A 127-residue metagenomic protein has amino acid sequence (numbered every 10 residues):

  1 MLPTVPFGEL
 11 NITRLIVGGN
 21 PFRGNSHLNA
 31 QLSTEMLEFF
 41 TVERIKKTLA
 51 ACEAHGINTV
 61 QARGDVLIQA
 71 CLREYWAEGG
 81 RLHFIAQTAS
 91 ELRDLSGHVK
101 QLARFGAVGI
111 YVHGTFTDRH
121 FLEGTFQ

Functional and structural regions predicted by a protein language model:
M1-E78: N-terminal binding-site loop/beta-alpha segment at the start of enzyme catalytic domains that lines or forms
G19-P21, A62-G64, A86-S90, V112-G114: A cross-domain feature marking catalytic cores of carbohydrate-active enzymes and several ubiquitous metabolic/repair
H27-E43, F84-D94, T117-G124: Active-site mouth loops of central-metabolism enzymes
T48, H98-V99: Generic hydrophobic alpha-helical segments
A51-C52, Q101-R104: Generic structural signal for hydrophobic
A54, G109-I110, T115-F116, T125: Positively charged, amphipathic N-terminal segments that serve as targeting/anchoring signals
G64-G80, E91-H98, F116-Q127: Active-site-adjacent beta->alpha loops and helix N-cap segments on the catalytic face of soluble alpha/beta enzymes
A77-R81, A103-G109: Glycine-enriched alpha-helix->loop->beta-strand junction motifs that scaffold or abut catalytic
